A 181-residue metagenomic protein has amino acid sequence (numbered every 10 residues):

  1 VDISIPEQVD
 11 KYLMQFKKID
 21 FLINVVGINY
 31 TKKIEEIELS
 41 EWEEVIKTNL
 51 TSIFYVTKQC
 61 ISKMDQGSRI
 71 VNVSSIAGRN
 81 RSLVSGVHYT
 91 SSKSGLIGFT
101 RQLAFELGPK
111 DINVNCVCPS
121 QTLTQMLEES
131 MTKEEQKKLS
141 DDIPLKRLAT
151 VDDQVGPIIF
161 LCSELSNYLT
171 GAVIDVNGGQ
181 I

Functional and structural regions predicted by a protein language model:
V25-Y30: Conserved NAD(P)H cofactor-binding loop of Rossmann-fold oxidoreductase domains
K33-I34, E41-I46, E135, L139: Substrate-binding pocket helix/loop in short-chain dehydrogenase/reductase
I37, R81-T90, Q102: Active-site loop-to-helix junction immediately N-terminal to the catalytic Tyr of the SDR YXXXK motif in Rossmann-fold
T57, S92, T100: Active-site helix of classical SDR
S62, F105-P109, N167: Alpha-helical segment proximal to the catalytic Tyr-Lys
S75: Residue(s) in the substrate-gating loop at a strand-loop-helix junction that position the organic substrate next
C116, K138-L165, L169, V176-G178: C-terminal helical subdomain
